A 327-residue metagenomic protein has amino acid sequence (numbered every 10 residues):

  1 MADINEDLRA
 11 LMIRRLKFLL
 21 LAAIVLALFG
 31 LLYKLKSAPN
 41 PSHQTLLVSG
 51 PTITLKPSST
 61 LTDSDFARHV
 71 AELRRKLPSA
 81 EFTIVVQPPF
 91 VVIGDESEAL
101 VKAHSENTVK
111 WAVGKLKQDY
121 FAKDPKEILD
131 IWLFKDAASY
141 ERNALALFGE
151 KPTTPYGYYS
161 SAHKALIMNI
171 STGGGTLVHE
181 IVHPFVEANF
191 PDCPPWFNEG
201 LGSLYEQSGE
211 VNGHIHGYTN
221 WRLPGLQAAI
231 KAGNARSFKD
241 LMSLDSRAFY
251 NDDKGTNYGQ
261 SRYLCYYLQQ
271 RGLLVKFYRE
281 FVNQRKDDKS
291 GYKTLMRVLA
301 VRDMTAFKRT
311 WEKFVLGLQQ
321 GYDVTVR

Functional and structural regions predicted by a protein language model:
A2-V85, V301, T305-R327: N-terminal low-structure segments adjacent to metalloprotease catalytic domains across cellular compartments
L26-S37, A188, S208, Y267 (+1 more regions): Short hydrophobic alpha-helical membrane-anchoring segments
K34-T54, A71-E72, W111-K115, L133-D136 (+3 more regions): Short, charge-rich amphipathic segments
N40-I53, F82-F90, G157-Y158, I181-V182 (+1 more regions): Short low-complexity stretches enriched in small and charged residues
I53-T60, A99, A103, G255: Charge-dense, low-complexity intrinsically disordered segments
T62, H69, R74, S79-P194 (+2 more regions): Juxtacatalytic substrate-recognition/specificity segment
D63-S64, G173-G174, F249, Y266: Short, flexible segments with low predicted structural confidence
A144-M168, P191-R327: Acidic/His/Gly-enriched intrinsically disordered linker/tail segments that often contain short helix/coil "MoRF-like"
